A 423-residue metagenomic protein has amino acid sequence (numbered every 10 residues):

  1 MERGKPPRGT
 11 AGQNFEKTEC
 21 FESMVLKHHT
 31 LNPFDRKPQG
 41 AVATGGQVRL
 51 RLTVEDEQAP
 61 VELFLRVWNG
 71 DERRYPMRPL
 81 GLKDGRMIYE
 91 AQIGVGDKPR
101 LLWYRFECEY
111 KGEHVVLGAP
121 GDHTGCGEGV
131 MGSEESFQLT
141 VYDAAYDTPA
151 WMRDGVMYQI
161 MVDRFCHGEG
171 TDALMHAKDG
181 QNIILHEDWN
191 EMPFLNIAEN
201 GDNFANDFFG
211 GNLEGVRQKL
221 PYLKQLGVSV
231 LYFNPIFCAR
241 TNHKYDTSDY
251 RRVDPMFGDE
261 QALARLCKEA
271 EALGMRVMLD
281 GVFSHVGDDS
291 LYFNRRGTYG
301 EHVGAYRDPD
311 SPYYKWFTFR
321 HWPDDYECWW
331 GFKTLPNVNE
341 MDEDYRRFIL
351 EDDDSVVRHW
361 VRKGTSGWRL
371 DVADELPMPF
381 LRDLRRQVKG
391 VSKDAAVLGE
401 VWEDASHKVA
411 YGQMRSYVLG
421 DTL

Functional and structural regions predicted by a protein language model:
E2-Q159, S229, V391: Glycan-association/targeting regions that enable binding to alpha-glucans and other polysaccharides
V156-Y158, L231-F233, V277-L279, W368 (+1 more regions): Hydrophobic faces of well-ordered beta-strands that scaffold small-molecule active sites in alpha/beta enzyme cores
M161, G281-V282, A373, V401-W402: Short strand-turn motif at the edge of the Rossmann-like AdoMet-binding core
V162-V230, I236-R362, L384-G390, H407-K408: Substrate-binding/active-site clefts of carbohydrate-active enzymes
P255-F257, A373-P379, D404-S406: Acidic-and-aromatic substrate-binding clefts and catalytic sites of carbohydrate-active enzymes
W360, S366-R369, A373-E375: Conserved, well-ordered alpha-helix/loop/beta-strand core segments that scaffold catalytic motifs
P379, R385-E400, A405: Catalytic-core region of carbohydrate-active enzymes that cleave or remodel glycosidic bonds
A405-L423: Noncatalytic carbohydrate-binding groove/subsite architecture in carbohydrate-active enzymes
